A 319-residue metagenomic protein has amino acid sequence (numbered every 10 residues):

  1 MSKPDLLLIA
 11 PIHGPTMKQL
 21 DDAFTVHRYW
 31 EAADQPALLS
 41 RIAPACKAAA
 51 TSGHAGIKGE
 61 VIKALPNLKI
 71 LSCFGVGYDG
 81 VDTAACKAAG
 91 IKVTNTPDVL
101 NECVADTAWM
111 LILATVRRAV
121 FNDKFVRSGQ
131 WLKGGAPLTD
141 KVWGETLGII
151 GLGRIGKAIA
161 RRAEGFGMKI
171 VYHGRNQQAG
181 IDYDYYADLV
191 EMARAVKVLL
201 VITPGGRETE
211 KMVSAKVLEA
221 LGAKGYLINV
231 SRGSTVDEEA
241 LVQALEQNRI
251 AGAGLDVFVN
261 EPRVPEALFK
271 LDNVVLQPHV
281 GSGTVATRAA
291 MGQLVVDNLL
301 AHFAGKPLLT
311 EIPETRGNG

Functional and structural regions predicted by a protein language model:
M1-C46, F303, G319: N-terminal glycine-/charge-rich "phosphate-binding" loop or analogous flexible N-terminal tail
K3-P4, K87, T94-D106, F121 (+2 more regions): C-terminal helix-to-coil terminal segments
I9, T51-S52, F74, I202-G205 (+1 more regions): Short, well-ordered coil/turn residues at beta-beta hairpins and beta-strand->alpha-helix junctions within
P44-K124: Phosphate/diphosphate ligand-binding glycine-rich loop within oxidoreductases
I57-G59, N176-A267: Rossmann-like adenosine-cofactor binding region
A89, P97-T146, I150, A158-R161 (+2 more regions): Phosphate-binding beta-alpha-beta segment of Rossmann-like dinucleotide-binding domains, i.e., the NAD(P)
I155: Hydrophobic/small residue at the entry helix of a nucleotide-binding pocket
G165-I181: NAD(P)-binding Rossmann-fold cofactor-contacting core
